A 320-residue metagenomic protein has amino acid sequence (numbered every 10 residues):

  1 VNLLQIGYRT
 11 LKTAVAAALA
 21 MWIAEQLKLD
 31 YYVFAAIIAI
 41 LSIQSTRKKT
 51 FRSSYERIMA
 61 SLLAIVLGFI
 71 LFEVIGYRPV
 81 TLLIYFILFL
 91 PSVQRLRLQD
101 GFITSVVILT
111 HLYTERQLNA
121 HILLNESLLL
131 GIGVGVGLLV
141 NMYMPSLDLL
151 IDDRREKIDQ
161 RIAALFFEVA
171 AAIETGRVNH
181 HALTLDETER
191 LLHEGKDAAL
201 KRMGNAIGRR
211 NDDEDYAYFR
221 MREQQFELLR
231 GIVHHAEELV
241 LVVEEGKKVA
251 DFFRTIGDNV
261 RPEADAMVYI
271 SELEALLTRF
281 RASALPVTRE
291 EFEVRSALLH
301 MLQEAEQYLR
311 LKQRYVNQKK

Functional and structural regions predicted by a protein language model:
V1-L183: A transmembrane helix-and-boundary motif of multi-pass membrane transporters/channels
N2-L3, R209, R289: Short coil/turn segments at secondary-structure junctions
L41-S42, G101-S105, L109-H111, A199 (+4 more regions): Long, contiguous hydrophobic alpha-helical segments, chiefly transmembrane helices and signal peptides
I58-A64, Y77-P79, H111, L129-G133 (+6 more regions): Short alpha-helical linear motifs
P145-V243: C-terminal membrane-adjacent module
R161, L165-V169, D213-K320: Soluble C-terminal extramembrane regulatory/interaction domains of multi-pass membrane proteins
